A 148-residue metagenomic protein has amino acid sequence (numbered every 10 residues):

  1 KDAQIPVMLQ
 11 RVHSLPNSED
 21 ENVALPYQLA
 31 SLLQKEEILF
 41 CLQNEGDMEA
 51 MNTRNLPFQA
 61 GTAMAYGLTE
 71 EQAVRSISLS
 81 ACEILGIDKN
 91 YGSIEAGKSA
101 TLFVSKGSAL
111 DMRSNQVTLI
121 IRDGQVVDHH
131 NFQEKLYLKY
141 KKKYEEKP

Functional and structural regions predicted by a protein language model:
K1, P6, Q10-H13, E19-S105 (+1 more regions): His/Asp/Glu-enriched, well-ordered alpha-helical/loop segment that forms or immediately abuts the divalent-metal
E95-Y140: C-terminal cap of metal-dependent C-N hydrolases
L138-P148: Surface-exposed acidic, glycine/proline-enriched linker/cap segments that occur as 15-30-residue helix-coil
